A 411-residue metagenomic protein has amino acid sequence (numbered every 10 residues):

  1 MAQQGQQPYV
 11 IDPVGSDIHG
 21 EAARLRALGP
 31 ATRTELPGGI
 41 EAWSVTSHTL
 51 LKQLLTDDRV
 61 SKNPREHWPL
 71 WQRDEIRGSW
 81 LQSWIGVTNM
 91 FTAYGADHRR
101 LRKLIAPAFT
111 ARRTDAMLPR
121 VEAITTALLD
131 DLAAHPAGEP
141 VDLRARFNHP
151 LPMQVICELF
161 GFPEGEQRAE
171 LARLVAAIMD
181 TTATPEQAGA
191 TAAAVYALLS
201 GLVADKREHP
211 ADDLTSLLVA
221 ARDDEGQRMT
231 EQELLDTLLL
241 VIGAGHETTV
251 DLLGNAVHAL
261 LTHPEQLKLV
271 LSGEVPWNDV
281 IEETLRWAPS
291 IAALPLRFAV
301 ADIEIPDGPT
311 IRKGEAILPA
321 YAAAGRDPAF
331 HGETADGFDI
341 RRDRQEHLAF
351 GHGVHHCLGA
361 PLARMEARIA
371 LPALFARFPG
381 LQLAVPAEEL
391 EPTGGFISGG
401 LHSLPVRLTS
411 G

Functional and structural regions predicted by a protein language model:
M1-G411: Cytochrome P450
